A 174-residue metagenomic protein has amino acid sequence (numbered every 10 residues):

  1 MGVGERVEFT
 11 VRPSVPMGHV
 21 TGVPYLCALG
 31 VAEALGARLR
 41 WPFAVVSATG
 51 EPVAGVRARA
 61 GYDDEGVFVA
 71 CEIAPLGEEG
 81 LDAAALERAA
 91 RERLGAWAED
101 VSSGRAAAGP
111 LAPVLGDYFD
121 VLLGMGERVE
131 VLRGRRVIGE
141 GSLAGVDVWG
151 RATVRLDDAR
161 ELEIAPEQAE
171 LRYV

Functional and structural regions predicted by a protein language model:
M1-V174: Catalytic beta-strand/loop module used to bind and position nucleotide/cofactor moieties in cofactor-attachment
